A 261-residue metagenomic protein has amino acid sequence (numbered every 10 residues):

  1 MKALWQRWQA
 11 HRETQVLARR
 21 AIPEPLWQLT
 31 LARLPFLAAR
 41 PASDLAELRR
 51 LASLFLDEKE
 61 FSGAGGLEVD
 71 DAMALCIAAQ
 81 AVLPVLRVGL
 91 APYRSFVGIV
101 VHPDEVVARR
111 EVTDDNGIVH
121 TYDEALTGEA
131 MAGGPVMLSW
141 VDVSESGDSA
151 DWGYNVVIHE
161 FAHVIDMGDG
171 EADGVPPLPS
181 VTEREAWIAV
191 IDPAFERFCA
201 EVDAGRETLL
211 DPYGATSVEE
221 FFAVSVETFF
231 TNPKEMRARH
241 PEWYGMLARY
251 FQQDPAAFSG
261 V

Functional and structural regions predicted by a protein language model:
M1-P25: Charged, compositionally biased N-terminal leader segments and the immediate start of the first structured element
T14-L17, L26, A32-P35, F55-F61 (+3 more regions): Metalloprotease/metallohydrolase-associated module, dominated by Zn2+-dependent proteases
I22-R33, R40, D44: N-terminal domain-onset segments
F36-F55: Acidic, metal/ion-handling microdomains and their immediate structural contexts
P41, W152-D169, A223: Active-site recognition of the HExxH zinc-binding catalytic motif
E47-L48, K59-E60, E68: Long, hydrophobic/aromatic-enriched structural stretches that serve as scaffold segments
S62-A74: Short, charged early-sequence alpha-helical segments and their helix-coil boundaries
